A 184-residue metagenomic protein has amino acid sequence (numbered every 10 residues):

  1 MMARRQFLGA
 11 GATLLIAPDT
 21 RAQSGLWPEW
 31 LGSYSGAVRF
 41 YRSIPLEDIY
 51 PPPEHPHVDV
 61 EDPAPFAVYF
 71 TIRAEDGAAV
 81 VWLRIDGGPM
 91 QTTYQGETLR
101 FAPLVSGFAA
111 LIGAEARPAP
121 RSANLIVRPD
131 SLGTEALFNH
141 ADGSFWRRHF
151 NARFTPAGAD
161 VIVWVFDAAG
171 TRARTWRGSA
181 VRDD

Functional and structural regions predicted by a protein language model:
M1, P18-L26: C-terminal segment of N-terminal export signals and the immediately downstream linker at the start of the mature
M1-L14: N-terminal secretory signal peptides and thylakoid transit peptides that target proteins across membranes
L14-L15, Y41: Generic hydrophobic alpha-helical segments
I16-D19, P45: Short, low-complexity, intrinsically disordered N-terminal segments
S24-F154, A168-D184: Central antiparallel beta-sheet cores of small beta-barrel/beta-sandwich binding domains
P156-A168: Low-complexity, intrinsically disordered Gly/Pro/Thr-rich segments
